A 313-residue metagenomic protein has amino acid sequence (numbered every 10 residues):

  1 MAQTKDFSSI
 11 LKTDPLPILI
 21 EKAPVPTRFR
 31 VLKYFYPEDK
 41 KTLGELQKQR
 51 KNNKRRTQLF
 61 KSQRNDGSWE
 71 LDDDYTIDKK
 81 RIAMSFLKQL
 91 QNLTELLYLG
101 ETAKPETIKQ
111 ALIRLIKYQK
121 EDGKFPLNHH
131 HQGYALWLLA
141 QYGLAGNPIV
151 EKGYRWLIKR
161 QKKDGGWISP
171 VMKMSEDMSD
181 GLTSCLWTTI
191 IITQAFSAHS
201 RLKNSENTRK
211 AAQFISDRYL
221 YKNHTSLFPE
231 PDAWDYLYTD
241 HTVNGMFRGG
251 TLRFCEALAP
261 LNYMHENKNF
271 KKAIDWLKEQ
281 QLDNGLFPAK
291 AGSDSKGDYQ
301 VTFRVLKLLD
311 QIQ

Functional and structural regions predicted by a protein language model:
M1-Q313: Preference for long, amphipathic alpha-helical scaffolds in soluble/luminal domains and all-alpha bundles
